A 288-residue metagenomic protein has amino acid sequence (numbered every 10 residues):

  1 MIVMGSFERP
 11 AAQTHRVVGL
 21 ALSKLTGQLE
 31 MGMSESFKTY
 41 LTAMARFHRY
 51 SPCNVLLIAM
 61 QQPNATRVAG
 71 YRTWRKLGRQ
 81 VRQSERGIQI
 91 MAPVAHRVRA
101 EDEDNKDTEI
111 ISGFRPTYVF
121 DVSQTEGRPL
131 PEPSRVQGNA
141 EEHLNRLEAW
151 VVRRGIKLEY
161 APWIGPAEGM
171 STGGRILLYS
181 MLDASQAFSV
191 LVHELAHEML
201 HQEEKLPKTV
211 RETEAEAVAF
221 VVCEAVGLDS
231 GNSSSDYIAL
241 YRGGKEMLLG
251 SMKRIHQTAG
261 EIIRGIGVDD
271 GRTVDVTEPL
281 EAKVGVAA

Functional and structural regions predicted by a protein language model:
M1-E214, V218-A288: N-terminal accessory/interface modules of nucleic-acid-binding and processing proteins
